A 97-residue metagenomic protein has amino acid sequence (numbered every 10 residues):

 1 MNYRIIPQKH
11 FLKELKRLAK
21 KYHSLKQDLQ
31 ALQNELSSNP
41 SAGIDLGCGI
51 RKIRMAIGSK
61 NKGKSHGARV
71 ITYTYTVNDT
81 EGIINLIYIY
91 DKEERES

Functional and structural regions predicted by a protein language model:
M1, G49, T80-I83: Residue-level signal for beta-strand positions within conserved beta-sheet cores that form or flank
M1-L29: Arg/Lys-rich, positively charged N-terminal/basic patches that mediate binding to nucleic acids
L15, A19, P40, D91-E94: Short amphipathic alpha-helical interaction patches enriched in hydrophobic/aromatic residues with interspersed Lys/Arg
K20, S38, T76-V77: Secondary-structure boundary motif
S24-G43: Compact soluble domain cores
S37-K62: A short, surface-exposed loop/turn module that caps and links secondary-structure elements
N61-K62, A68, Y73-S97: Enriched for short, Lys/Arg-rich terminal
